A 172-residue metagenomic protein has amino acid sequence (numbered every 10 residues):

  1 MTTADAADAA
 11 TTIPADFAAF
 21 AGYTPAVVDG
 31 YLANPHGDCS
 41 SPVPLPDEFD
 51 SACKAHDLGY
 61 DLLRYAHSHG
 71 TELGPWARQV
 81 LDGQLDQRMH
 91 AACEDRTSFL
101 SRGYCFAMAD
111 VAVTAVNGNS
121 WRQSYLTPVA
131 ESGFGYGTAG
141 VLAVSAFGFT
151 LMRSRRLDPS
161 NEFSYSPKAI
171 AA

Functional and structural regions predicted by a protein language model:
M1-A172: Extended terminal accessory/targeting regions
